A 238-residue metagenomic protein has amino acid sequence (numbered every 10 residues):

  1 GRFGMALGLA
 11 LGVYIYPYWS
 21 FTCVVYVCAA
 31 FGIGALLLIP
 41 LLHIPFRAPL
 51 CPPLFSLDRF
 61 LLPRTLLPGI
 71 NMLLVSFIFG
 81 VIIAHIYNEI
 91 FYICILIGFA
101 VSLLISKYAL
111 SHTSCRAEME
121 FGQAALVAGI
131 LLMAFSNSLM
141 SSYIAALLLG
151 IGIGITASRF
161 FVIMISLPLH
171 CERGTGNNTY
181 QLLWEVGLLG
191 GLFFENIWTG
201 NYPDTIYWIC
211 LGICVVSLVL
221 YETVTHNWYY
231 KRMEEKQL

Functional and structural regions predicted by a protein language model:
G1-V13, Q181-L192: Glycine-rich segments within core transmembrane alpha-helices of 12-TM secondary carriers
L11-W19, A109-L110, F194-P203: Interfacial helix-cap and linker-helix signal at transmembrane-aqueous boundaries of multi-pass secondary transporters
C23-L41, T205-N227: Symmetry-related core transmembrane helices of the 12-TM Major Facilitator Superfamily/SLC fold
A35-G69: Flexible interhelical linker loops that connect adjacent transmembrane helices in multi-pass membrane transporters
L57-I82, L147-L148: Pair of pore-lining "gating" transmembrane helices in MFS-fold secondary transporters
F91-G122, L126: Transmembrane alpha-helices of Major Facilitator/SLC transporters
S114-F160: C-terminal transmembrane helical hairpin of 12-TM major facilitator-type secondary transporters
L167-P203: A late C-terminal transmembrane helix in Major Facilitator Superfamily
